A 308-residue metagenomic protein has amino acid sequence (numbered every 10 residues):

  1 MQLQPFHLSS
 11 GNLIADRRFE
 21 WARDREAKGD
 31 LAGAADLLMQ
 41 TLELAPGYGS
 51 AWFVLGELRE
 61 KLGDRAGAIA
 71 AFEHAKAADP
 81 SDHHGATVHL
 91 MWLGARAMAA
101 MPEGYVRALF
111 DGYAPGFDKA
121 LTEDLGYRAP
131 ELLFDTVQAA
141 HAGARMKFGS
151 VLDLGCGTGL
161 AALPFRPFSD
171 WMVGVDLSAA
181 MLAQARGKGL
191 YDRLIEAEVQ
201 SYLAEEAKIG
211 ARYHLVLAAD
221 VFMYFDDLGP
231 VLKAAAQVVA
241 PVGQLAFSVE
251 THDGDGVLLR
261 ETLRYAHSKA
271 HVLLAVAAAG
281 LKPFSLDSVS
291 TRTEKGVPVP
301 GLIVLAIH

Functional and structural regions predicted by a protein language model:
N12, P46, P80-S81: Short coil turns that delineate tetratricopeptide repeat
A15-D16, G49-S50, H83-H84: Helix-start (N-cap) detector for alpha-helical repeat units in TPR-like alpha-solenoids, especially tetratricopeptide
S150-L152, T158-E205: Class I SAM-dependent methyltransferase SAM/SAH-binding core
L217: A conserved beta-strand element that flanks and buttresses the S-adenosyl-L-methionine
G229-Q244: A short glycine-rich, Lys/Arg-flanked "PGG" loop and its adjoining helix->strand segment in the class I
